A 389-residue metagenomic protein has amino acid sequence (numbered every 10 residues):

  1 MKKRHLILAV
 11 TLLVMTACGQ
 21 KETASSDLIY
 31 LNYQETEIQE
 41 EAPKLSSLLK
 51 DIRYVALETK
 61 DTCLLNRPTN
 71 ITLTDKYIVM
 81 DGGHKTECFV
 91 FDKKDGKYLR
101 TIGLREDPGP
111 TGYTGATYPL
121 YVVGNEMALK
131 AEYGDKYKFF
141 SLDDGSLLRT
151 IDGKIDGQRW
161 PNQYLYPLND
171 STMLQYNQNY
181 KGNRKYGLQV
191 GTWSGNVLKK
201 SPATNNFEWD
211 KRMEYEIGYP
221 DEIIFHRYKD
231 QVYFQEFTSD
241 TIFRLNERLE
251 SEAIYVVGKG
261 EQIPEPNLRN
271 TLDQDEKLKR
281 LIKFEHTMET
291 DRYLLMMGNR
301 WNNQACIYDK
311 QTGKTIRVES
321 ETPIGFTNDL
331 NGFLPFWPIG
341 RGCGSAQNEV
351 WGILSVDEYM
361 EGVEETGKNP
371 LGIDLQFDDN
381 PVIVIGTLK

Functional and structural regions predicted by a protein language model:
M15-A17: C-terminal motif of bacterial Sec signal peptides marking the signal peptidase cleavage site
E22-Y54: Blade/loop signatures of beta-propeller domains
E40, I52-T86: Beta-strand-rich domains and repeat architectures in extracellular enzymes and scaffolds, especially beta-propellers
E58-C63, R67, E87-K93, K97-E132 (+1 more regions): Blade-loop segments of beta-propeller domains
P68-T72, A116-V123, Q163-D170, E214-D230 (+2 more regions): Structural signature of eukaryotic scaffold interfaces centered on beta-propeller domains
T86-F89, G134-K138, K181-V190, S239-F243 (+3 more regions): Structural motif
Y113, A131-Y186, K199-K211: Asp-box/WD-like beta-propeller blade repeats and closely related beta-sheet repeat scaffolds
I254-L278, T312-Q347, M360: Conserved blade-ending motifs and adjacent loop-strand segments that build the rim/top face of beta-propeller domains
